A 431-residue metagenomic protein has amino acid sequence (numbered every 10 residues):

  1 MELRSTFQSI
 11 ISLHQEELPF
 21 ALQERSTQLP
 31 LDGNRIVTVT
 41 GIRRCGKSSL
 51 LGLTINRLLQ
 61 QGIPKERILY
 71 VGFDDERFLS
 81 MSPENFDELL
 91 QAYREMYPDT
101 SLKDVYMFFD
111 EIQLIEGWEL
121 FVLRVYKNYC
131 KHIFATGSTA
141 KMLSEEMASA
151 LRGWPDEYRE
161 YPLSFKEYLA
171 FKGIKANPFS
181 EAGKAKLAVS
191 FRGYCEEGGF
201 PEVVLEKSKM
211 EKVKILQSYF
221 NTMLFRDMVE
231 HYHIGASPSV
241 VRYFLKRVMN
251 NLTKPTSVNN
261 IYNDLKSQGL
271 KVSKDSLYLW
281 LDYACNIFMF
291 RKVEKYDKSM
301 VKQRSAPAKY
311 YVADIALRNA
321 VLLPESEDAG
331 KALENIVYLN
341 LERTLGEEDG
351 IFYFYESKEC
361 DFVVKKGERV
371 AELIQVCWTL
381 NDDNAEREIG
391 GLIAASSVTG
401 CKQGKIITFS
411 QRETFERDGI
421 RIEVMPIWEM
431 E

Functional and structural regions predicted by a protein language model:
M1-Q28: N-terminal pre-Walker A segment at the start of P-loop NTPase domains
E2, E146-K254: Interdomain motor-coupling "hinge/lid" segment immediately C-terminal to the ATP-binding subdomain of NTP-driven enzymes
V39: Hydrophobic anchor at the beta1->P-loop junction of P-loop NTPases
K47: Conserved lysine of the Walker
L50: Hydrophobic positions on the alpha1 helix immediately C-terminal to the Walker A/P-loop
R67, K209-V370: Accessory nucleic acid-recognition modules appended to NTPase machines
V71-T100: Short glycine-rich substrate-engagement loop in P-loop NTPases that contacts/grips substrate
H132-S138, R159: Structural recognition of the conserved hydrophobic beta-strand(s) that form the central parallel beta-sheet of P-loop
